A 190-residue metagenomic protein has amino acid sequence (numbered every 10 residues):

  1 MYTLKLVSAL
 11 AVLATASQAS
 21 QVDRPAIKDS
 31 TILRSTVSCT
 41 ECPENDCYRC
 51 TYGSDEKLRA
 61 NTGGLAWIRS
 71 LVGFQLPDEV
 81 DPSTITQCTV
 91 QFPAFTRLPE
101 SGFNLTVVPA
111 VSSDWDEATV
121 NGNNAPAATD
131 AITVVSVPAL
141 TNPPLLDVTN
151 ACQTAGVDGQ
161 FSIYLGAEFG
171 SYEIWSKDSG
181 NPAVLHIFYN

Functional and structural regions predicted by a protein language model:
M1-A19: Fungal secretory targeting signals
S20-N190: Secreted, disulfide-rich extracellular signaling modules
